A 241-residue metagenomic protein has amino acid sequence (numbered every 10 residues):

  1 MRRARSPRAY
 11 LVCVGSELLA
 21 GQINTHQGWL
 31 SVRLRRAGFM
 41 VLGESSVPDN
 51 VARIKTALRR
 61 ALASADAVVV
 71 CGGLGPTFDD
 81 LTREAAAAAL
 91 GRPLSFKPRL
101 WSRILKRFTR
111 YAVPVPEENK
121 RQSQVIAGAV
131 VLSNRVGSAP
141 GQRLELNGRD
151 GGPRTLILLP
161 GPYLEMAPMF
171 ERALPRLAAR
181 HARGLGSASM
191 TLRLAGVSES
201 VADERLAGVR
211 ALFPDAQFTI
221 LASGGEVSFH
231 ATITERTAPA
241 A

Functional and structural regions predicted by a protein language model:
M1-P7, G152: Extreme N-terminus of proteins, especially the signal/transit-peptide cleavage junction and the first residues
S6, T25-R110, P114-Q122: N-terminal small/polar loop signature for handling phosphorylated ligands or for N-terminal nucleophile
A9-L11, L156: Conserved hydrophobic helix-helix packing surfaces used for dimerization/oligomerization
V14-Q27: Glycine- and acidic-residue-enriched helix-capping/strand-helix junction motifs
S16-E17, G73-P76, G161-L164, E226: Short glycine-rich anion-binding loops that position phosphate/pyrophosphate groups of nucleotides and phosphorylated
R59, D80-H181: Proline/glycine-rich low-complexity loops and linkers
E145-G225, H230-A240: Accessory alpha-helical/coil subdomains and C-terminal extensions that flank or cap enzyme catalytic cores
